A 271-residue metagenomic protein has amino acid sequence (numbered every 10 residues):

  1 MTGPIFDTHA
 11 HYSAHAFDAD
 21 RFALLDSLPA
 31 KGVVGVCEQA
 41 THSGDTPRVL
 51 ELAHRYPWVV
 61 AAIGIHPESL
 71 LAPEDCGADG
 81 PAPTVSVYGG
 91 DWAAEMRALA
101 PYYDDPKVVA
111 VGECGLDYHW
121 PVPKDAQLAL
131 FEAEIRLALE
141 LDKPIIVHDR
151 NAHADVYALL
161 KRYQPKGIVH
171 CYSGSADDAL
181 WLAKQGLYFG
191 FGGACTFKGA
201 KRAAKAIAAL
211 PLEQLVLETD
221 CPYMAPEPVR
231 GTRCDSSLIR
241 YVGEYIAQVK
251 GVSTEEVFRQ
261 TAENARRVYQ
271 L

Functional and structural regions predicted by a protein language model:
M1-L271: Mid-domain alpha/beta scaffold segments of enzyme catalytic cores
